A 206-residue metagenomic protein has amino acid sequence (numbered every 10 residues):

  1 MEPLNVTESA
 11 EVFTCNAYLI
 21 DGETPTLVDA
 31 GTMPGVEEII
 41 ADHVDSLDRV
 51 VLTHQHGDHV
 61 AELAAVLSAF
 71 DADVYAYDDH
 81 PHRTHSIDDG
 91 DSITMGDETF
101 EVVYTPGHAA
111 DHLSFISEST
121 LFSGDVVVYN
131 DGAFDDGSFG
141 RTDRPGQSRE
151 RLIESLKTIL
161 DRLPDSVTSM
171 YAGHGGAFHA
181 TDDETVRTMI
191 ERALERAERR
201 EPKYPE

Functional and structural regions predicted by a protein language model:
M1-F13, I40-S46, H179, T185-E206: Haloarchaeal acidic low-complexity proteome signature biased toward cell-envelope/secretome components but also
M1-I40, S114-N130: Conserved beta-strand hairpin/beta-sheet module of binuclear metal-dependent hydrolase folds, prominently
E2-V6, L19, D91-I116: Core dinuclear metal-dependent hydrolase active-site scaffold
L4-A10, L27-G31, V50-T53, T99 (+2 more regions): Short, flexible loop segments at the rims of nucleotide/cofactor-binding pockets, characterized by
L27, Y75, M170-Y171: Structural detector of well-ordered beta-strand residues that form the stable sheet scaffold of enzyme domains
A30-E98, T188-M189: Active-site HxH/HxHxD metal-binding segment of metal-dependent hydrolases
M33, A110-A197: Metallo-beta-lactamase
V50-V60, T105-D111, M170-G176: Histidine-centered catalytic micro-motifs
